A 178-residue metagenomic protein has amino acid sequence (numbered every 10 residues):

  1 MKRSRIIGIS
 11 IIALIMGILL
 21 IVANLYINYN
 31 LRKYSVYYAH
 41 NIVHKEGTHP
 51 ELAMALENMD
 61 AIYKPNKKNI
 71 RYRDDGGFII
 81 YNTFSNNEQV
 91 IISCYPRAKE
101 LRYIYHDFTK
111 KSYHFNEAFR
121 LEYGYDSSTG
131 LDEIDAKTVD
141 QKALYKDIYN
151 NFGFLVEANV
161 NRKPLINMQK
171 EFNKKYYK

Functional and structural regions predicted by a protein language model:
M1-N24: N-terminal Sec-pathway targeting helices
S10-I12, E46-T48, R162: Generic detector of bulky aromatic hydrophobic side chains
L19-R102: N-terminal export/targeting and maturation segments
K67-K178: Extracytoplasmic electrostatic interaction patches
